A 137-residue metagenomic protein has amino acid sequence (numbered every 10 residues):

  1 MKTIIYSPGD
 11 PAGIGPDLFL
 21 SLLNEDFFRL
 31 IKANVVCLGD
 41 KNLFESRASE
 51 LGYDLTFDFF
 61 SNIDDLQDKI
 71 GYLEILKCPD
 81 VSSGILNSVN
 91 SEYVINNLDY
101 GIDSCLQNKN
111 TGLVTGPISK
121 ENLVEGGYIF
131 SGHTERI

Functional and structural regions predicted by a protein language model:
M1-R136: Contiguous, glycine/small-aliphatic-enriched amphipathic segments in soluble metabolic enzymes
